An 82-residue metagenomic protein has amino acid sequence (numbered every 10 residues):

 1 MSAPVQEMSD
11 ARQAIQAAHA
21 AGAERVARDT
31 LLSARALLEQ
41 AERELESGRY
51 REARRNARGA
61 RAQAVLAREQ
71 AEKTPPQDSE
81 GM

Functional and structural regions predicted by a protein language model:
M1-L32, L38, S79: Amphipathic, heptad-repeat alpha-helical segments
A18, G22-R25, A41-G48, A71: Secondary-structure edge/capping motif, primarily at the C-terminal ends of alpha-helices and the immediately following
A27, A53-R54: Short, hydrophobic secondary-structure boundary micro-motifs
G48-R51, T74-P76: Short, structured secondary-structure boundary patches
R61-D78: Short, charge-rich amphipathic alpha-helical segments embedded in non-transmembrane helical bundles/solenoids
